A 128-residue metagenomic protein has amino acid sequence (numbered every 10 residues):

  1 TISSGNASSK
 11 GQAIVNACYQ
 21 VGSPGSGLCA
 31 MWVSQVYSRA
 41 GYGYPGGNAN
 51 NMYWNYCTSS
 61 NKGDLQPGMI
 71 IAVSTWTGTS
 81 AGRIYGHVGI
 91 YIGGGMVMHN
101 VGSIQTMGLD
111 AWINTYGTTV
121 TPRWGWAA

Functional and structural regions predicted by a protein language model:
I2-S9, V15-S23, R83-G86, Y91-A128: Aromatic- and glycine-rich peptidoglycan recognition patches
S4-T77: Secreted/periplasmic proteins that engage bacterial cell-wall peptidoglycan
G78-G82: Short consensus segments that form the blades of beta-propeller domains, in both extracellular/periplasmic
